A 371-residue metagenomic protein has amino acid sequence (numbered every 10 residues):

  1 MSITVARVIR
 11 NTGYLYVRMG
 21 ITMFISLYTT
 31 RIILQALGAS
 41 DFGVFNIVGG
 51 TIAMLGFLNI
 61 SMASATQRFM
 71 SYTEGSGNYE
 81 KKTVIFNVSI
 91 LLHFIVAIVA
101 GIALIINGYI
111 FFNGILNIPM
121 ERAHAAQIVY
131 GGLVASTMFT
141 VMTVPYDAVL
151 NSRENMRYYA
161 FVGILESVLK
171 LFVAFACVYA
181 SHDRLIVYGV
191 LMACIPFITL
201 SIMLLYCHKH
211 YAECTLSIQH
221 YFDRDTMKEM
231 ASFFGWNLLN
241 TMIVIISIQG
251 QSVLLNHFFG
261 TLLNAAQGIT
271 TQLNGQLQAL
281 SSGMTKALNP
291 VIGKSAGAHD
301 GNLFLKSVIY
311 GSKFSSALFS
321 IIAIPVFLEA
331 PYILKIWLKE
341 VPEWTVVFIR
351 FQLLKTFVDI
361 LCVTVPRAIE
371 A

Functional and structural regions predicted by a protein language model:
M1-S26, E80-N87, A126, Q219-T241 (+2 more regions): N-terminal membrane topogenesis motif
M1-V8, L185-G189, M203-I248, V291 (+1 more regions): Interhelical loop/hinge segments that connect adjacent transmembrane helices in multipass membrane
R7-Y72, G101, I105, L171 (+1 more regions): Signature of the first transmembrane helix
I33-M54, I85, L185-V190, D225-F234 (+3 more regions): Interfacial/gating helices of multi-pass transporter permease domains
G43-N59, V88-L92, I198, G235-W236 (+5 more regions): Alpha-helical transmembrane segments of polytopic membrane transporters and translocases
N46, G131, A160-Y211, S232-F233 (+2 more regions): Hydrophobic alpha-helical transmembrane segments
I60-S76, S152, A212-T215, T270 (+2 more regions): Helix-loop junctions and terminal segments of transmembrane helices in multi-pass membrane transport/translocation
I90-I115, A176, S201, L305-C362: Alpha-helical transmembrane segments of multi-pass membrane transport and lipid-handling proteins
